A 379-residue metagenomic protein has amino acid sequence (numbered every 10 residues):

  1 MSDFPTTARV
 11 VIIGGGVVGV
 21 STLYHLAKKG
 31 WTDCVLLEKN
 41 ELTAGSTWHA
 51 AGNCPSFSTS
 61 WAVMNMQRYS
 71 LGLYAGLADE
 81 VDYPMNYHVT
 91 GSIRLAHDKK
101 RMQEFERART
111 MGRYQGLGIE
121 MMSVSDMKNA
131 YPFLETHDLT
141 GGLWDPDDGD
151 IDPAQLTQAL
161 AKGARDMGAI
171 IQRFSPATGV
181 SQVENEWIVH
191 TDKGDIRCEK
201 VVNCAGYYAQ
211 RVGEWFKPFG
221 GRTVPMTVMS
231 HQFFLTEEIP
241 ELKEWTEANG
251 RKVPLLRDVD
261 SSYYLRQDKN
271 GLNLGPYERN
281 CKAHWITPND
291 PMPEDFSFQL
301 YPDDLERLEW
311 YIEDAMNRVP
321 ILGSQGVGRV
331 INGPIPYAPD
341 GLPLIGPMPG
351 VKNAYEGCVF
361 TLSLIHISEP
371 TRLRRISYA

Functional and structural regions predicted by a protein language model:
F4-V18: Beta1/beta-strand and adjacent pyrophosphate-binding region of the FAD-binding site in flavoprotein oxidoreductases
P5-T7, M85-R94, K128-M167, N289-Q299 (+1 more regions): Helix-loop-beta segment of a Rossmann-like dinucleotide-binding subdomain
S21, N53, V180-P288, P293-P302 (+1 more regions): Flavin-dependent oxidoreductases
A27-T47: Glycine-rich FAD pyrophosphate-binding loop
G52-A130, D260-L265, K269-N273: Dinucleotide-binding Rossmann-like beta1-alpha1 core, especially the glycine-rich loop that anchors the ADP
W144-K200: Helical element adjacent to the flavin cofactor pocket in flavoenzyme catalytic cores
Q299-S368: C-terminal catalytic lobe of FAD-dependent flavoproteins
I365-A379: Single conserved hydrophobic/aromatic residue that forms the stacking wall/gate of nucleotide- or nucleobase-binding
